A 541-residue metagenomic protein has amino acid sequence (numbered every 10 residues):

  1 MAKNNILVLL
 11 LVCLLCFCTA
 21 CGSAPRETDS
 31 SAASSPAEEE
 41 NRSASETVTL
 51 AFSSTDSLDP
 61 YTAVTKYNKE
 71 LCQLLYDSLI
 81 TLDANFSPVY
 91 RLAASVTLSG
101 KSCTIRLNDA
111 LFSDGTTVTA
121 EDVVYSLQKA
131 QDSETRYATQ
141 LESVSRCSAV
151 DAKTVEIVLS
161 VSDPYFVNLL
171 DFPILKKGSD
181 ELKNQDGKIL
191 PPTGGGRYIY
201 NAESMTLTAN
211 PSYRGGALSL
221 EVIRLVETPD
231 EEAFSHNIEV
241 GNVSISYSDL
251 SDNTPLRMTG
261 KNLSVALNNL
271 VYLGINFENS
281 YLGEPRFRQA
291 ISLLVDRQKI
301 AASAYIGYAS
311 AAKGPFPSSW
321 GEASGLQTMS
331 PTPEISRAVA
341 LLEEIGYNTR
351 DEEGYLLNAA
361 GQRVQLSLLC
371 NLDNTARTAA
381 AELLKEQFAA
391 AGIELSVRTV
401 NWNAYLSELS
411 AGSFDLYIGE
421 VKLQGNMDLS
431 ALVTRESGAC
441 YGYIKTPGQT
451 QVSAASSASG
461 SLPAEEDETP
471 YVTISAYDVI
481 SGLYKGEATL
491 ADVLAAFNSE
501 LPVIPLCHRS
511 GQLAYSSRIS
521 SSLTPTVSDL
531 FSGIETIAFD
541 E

Functional and structural regions predicted by a protein language model:
A51-L98, Q128: N-terminal lobe/hinge region of extracytoplasmic solute-binding protein
L92-E134, Y281: Aromatic- and charge-enriched surface segment that lines or borders ligand/interaction sites
T97, T139-E181, I199: Surface-exposed binding/hinge segments that line and control ligand-binding clefts or catalytic entry sites
S148, N201-T206, R224-N279, A302: Extracellular/periplasmic solute-recognition and catalytic clefts
N168-A233, I335-S336, A340: Gly/Pro-rich hinge or "lid" segments in bacterial periplasmic/extracellular proteins
G283-K385: Append "and occasionally in soluble cytosolic enzymes with long acidic Gly/Pro-rich linkers
S396-Y405, S430-S517, E541: Extracytoplasmic/peripheral linker and loop segments enriched in polar/acidic and small residues with frequent Thr/Pro
L513-E541: Long beta-strand-rich cores associated with HINT superfamily self-processing modules
